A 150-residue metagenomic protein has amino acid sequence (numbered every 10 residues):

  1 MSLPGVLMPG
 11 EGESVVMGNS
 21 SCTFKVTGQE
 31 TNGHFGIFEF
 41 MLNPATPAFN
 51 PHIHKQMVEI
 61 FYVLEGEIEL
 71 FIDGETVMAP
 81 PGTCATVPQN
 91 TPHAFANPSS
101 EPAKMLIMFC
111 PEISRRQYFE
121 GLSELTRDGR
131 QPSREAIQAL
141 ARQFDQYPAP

Functional and structural regions predicted by a protein language model:
M1-E11, P148-P150: Basic/polar N-terminal segments that are highly enriched at the extreme N-terminus, encompassing both cleavable
L7-M8, G74-P92: Short acidic-glycine-tyrosine-enriched beta hairpin
S14-P51, M57-V58: A short glycine-rich, His/Asp/Glu-containing loop-to-beta-strand
S21, I60, E67-E69, T76 (+2 more regions): Structural motif
G33, Q89-R116: Ligand-binding loop in jelly-roll beta-barrel domains
E39-N43, I53-F71, M108-F109: Short, conserved beta-strand element in jelly-roll/cupin
P51, I72-D73, H93-F95: Soluble, non-transmembrane catalytic domains of enzymes that act on hydrophobic metabolites at membranes
Y118-P150: Acidic/histidine-enriched, glycine/proline-rich intrinsically disordered or flexible terminal extensions
